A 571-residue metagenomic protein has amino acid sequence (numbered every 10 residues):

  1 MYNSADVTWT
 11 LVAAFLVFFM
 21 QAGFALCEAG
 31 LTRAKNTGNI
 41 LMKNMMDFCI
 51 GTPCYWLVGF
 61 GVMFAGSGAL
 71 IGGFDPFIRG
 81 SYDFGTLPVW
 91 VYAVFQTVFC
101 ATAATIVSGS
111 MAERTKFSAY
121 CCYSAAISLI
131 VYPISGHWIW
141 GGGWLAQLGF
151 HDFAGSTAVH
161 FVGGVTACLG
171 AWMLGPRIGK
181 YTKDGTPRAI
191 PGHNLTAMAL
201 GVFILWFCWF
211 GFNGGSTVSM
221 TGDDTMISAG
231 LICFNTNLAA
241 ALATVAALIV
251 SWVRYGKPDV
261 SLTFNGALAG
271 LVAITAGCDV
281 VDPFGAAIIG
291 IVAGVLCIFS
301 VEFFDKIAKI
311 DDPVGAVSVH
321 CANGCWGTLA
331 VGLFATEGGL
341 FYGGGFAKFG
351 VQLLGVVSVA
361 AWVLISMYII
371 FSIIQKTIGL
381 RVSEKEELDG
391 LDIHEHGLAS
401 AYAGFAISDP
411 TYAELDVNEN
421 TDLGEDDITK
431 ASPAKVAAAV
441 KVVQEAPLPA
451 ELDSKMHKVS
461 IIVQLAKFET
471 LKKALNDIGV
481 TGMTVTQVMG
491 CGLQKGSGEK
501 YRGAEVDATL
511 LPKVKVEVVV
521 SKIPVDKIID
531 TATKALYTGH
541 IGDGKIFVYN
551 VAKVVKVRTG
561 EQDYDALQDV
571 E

Functional and structural regions predicted by a protein language model:
M1-P447: Glycine- and aromatic-enriched membrane alpha-helices
H394-S400, E414-E571: Positively charged, small/polar-rich N-terminal and surface patches that mediate targeting and assembly and bind
